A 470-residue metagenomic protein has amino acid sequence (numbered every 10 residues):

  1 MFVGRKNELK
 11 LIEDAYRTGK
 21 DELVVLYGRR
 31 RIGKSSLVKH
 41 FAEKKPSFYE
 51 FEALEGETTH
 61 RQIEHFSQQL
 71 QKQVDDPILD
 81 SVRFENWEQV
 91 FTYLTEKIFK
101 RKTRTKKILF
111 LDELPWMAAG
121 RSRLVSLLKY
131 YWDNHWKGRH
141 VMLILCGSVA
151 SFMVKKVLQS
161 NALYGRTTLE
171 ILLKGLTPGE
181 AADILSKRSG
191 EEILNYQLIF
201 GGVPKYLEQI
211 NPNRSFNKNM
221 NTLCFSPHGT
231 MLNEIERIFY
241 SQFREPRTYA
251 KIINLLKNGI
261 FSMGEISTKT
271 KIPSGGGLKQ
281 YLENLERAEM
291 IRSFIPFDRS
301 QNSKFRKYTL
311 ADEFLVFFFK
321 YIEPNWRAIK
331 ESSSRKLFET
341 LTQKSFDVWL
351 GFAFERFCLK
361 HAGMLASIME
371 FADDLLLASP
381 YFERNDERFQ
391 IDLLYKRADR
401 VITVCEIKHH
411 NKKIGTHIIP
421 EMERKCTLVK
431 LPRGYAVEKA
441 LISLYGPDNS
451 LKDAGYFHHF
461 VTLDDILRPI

Functional and structural regions predicted by a protein language model:
M1-T340: Phosphate-binding site recognition
R306-I470: A cross-kingdom feature that marks ATP-driven nucleic-acid transaction machinery
